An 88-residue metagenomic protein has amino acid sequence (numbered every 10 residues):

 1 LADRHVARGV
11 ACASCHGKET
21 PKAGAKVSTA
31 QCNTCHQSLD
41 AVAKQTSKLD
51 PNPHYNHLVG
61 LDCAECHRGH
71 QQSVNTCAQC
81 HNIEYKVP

Functional and structural regions predicted by a protein language model:
L1-P88: Short sequence/structural segments immediately N-terminal
